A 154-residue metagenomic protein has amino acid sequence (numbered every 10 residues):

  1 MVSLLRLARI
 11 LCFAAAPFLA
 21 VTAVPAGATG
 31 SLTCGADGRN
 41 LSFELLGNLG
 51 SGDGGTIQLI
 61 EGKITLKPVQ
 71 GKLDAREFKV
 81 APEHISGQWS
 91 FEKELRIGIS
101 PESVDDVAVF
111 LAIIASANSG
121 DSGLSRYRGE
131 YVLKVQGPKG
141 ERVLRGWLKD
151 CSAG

Functional and structural regions predicted by a protein language model:
M1-R6: N-terminal secretory signal peptides that target proteins for export/translocation
A8-V21: Bacterial N-terminal signal peptides
T22-A28: Sec/Tat signal peptide C-region and signal peptidase I cleavage site
G30-G154: Central antiparallel beta-sheet cores of small beta-barrel/beta-sandwich binding domains
